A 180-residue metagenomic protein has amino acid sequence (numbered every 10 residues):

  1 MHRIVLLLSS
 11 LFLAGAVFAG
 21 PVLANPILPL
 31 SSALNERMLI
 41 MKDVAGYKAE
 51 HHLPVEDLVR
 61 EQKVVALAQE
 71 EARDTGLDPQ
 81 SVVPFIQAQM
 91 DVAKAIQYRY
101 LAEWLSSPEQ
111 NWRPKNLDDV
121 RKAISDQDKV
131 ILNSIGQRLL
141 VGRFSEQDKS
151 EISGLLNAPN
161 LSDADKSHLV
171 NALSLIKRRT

Functional and structural regions predicted by a protein language model:
M1-S9: Bacterial N-terminal signal peptides that target proteins for export
L23-V59: Immediate post-signal-peptide N-terminus of mature secreted/exported proteins
D43-E50, S106-P114: Acidic/histidine-rich, surface-exposed loop or edge segments in extracytoplasmic proteins
A45, Q69-R73, G136: Amphipathic alpha-helical segments within well-ordered protein domains
V65-E109: Mid-chain, structured segments of secreted extracytoplasmic proteins
K115-R138: Acidic/histidine-rich alpha-helical segments that form the ligand environment of transition-metal centers
Q137-T180: Glycine-rich, aromatic-bearing surface loops/beta-hairpins
